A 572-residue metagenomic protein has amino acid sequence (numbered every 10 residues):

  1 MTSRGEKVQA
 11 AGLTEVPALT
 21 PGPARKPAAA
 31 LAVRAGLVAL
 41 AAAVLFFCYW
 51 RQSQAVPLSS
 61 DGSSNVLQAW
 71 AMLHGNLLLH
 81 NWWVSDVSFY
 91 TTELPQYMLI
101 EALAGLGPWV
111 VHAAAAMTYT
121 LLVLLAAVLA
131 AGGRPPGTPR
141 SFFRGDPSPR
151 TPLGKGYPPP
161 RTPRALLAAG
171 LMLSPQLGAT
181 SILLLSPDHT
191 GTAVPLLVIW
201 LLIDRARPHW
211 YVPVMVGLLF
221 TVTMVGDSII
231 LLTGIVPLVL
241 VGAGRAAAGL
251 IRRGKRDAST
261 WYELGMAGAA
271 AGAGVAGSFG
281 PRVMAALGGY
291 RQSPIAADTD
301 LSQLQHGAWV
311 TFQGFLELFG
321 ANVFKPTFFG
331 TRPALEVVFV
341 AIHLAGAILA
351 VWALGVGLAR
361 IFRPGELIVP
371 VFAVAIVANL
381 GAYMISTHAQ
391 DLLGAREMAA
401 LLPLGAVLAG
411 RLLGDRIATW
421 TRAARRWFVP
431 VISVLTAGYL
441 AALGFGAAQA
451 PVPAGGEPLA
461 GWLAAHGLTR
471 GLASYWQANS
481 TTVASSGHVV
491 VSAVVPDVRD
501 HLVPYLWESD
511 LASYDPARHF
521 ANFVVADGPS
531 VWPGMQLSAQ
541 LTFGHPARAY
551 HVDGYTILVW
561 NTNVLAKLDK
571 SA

Functional and structural regions predicted by a protein language model:
P17, T138, D146-S148, L153-K155 (+2 more regions): Membrane-interface transmembrane helices that cradle and orient dolichyl/undecaprenyl
A30-A41, L413-Q449: Signature aromatic-anchored transmembrane alpha helix within multi-pass, membrane-resident enzymes that catalyze glycan
V38, A113-Y157, V198, I348-W352: Transmembrane-helix motifs of polytopic, lipid-linked glycan transferases
Q52-S60, H74-P95, P108-W109: Membrane-proximal lumenal/periplasmic loop motifs of glycosylation machinery
L58, D86, Y90, Y157-D204 (+2 more regions): Membrane-interface micro-motifs in multi-pass membrane enzymes
S64-W70, W83-L106, Q313-F329: Short hydrophobic/aromatic helix or loop-helix immediately within or flanking a transmembrane segment in polytopic
D188-P195, L232, A334-L349, G365-W420: Hydrophobic/aromatic-rich transmembrane helices and adjacent perimembrane loops
V212-V239: Membrane-interface alpha helices of multi-pass inner-membrane proteins
